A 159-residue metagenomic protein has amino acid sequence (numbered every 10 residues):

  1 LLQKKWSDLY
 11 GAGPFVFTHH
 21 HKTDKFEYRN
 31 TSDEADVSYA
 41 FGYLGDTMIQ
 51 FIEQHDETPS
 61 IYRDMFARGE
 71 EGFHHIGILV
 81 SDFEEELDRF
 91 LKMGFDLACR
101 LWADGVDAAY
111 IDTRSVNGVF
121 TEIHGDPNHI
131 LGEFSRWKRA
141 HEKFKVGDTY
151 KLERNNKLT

Functional and structural regions predicted by a protein language model:
L1-V16, R29-D96, D112-T159: Glyoxalase I/VOC metalloenzyme domain signal
H19-K25: Short active-site-proximal "capping" loops at secondary-structure junctions
K25-F26, A109-Y110: Short Asp/Glu-rich motifs
C99-W102: Short beta-strand
D104-D107: Short acidic/glycine-enriched loop/turn segments that link adjacent beta-strands
